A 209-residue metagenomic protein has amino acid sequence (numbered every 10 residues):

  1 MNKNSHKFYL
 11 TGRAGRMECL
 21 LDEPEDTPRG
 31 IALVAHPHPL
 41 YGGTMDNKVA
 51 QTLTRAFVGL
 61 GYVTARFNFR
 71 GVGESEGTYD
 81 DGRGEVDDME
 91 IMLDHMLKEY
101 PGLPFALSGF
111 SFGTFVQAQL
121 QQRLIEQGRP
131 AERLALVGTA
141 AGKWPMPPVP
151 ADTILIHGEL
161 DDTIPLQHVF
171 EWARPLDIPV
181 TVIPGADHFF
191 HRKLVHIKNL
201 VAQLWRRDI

Functional and structural regions predicted by a protein language model:
M1-T27: N-terminal cap/lid segment of alpha/beta-hydrolase-fold proteins
E25-N68: Short, surface-exposed "cap/lid" segments of acyl-processing enzymes
V49, Y79-E99: Alpha/beta-hydrolase active-site loop
S108-Q117: Gly/Ala-rich beta-loop-alpha elbow adjacent to hydrolase catalytic centers
V149, I154-H157, D161: Short beta-strand/loop motif that positions the catalytic acidic residue of the alpha/beta-hydrolase fold
V149-A151, P165-A173, V195: Short alpha-helix in the alpha/beta-hydrolase fold that links the catalytic acid
E159-I164, H188-F189: Acidic catalytic loop of the alpha/beta-hydrolase fold
A186-K198: Catalytic histidine-centered segment of alpha/beta-hydrolase-like enzymes
